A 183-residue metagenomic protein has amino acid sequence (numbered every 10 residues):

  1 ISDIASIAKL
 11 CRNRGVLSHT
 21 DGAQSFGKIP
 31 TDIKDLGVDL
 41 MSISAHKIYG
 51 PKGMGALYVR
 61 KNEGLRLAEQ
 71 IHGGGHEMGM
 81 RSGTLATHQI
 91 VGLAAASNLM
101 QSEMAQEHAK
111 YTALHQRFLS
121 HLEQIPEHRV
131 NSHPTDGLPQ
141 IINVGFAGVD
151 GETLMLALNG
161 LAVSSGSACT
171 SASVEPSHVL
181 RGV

Functional and structural regions predicted by a protein language model:
I1-V183: Pyridoxal 5′-phosphate
